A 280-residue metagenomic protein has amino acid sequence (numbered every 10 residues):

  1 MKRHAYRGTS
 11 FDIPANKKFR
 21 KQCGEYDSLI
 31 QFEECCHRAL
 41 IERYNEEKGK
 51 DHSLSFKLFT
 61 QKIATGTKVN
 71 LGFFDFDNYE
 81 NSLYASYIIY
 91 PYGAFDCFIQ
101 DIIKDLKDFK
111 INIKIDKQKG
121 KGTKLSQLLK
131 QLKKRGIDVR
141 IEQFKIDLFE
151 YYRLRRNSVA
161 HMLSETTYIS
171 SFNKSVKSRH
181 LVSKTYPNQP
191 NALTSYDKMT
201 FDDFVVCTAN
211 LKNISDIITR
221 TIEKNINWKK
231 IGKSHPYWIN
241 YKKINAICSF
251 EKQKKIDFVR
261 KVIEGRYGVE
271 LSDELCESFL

Functional and structural regions predicted by a protein language model:
M1-I89, C97-I99, H180-L280: Extended intrinsically disordered or low-complexity regions, especially N/C-terminal cytosolic tails and loops, rather
K2, Y6-R7, G93, C97-F201 (+1 more regions): Flexible secondary-structure boundary motifs
